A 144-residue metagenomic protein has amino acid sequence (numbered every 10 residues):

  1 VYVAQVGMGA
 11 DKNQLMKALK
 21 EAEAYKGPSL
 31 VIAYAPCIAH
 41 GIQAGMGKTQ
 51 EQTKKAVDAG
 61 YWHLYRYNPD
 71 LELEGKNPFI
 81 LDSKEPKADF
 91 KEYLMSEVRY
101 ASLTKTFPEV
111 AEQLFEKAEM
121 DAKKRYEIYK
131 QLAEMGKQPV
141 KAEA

Functional and structural regions predicted by a protein language model:
V1-E85: Glycine-rich ThDP/TPP pyrophosphate-binding loop and its adjacent helix/strand module within ThDP-dependent enzymes
K48-A144: Conserved acidic/glycine
